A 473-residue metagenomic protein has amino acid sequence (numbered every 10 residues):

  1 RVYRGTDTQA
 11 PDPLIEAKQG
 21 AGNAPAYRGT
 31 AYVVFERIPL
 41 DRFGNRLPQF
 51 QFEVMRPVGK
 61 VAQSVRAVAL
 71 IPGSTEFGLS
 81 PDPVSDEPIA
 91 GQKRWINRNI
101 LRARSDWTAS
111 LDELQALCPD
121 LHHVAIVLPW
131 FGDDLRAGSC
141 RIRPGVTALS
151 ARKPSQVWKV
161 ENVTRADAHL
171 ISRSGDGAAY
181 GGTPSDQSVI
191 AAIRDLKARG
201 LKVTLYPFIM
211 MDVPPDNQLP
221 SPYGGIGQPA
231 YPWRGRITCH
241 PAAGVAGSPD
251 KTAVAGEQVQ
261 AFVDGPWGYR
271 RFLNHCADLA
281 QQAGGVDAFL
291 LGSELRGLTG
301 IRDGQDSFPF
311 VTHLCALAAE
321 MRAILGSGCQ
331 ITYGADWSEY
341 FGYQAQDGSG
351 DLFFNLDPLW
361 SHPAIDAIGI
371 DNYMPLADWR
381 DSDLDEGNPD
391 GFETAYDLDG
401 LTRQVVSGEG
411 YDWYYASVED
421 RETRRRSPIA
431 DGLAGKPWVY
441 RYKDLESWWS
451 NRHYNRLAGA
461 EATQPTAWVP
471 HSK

Functional and structural regions predicted by a protein language model:
R1, V33-F35, F52, V68-L70 (+7 more regions): Generic structural hydrophobic/aromatic packing signal, biased to beta-strands
R1-L79, K93-R94: Polar, S/T/G-rich
R56-G59, T108-H122, V189-R199, N274-A283 (+2 more regions): Short amphipathic alpha-helices and their capping/turn segments at secondary-structure boundaries
V68-P88, H122-D306, I324, C329-S338: Substrate-binding cleft and catalytic face of glycoside hydrolase catalytic domains, especially the flexible beta-alpha
G91-P119, S172-V189, R270-R271, G348-L352 (+1 more regions): Short linear interaction motifs
P249-A288, S293-K473: Noncatalytic carbohydrate-binding groove/subsite architecture in carbohydrate-active enzymes
